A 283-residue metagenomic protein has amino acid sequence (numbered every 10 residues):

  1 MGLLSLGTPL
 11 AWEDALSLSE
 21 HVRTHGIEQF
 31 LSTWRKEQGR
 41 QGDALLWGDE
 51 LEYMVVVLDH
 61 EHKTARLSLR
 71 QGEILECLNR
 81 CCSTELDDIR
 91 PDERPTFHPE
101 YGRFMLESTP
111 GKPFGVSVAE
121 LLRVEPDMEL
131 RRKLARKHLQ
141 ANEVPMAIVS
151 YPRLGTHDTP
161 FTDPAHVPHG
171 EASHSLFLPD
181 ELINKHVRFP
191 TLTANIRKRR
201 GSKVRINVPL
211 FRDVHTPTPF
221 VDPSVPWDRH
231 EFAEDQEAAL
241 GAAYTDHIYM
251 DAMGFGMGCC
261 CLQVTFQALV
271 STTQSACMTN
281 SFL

Functional and structural regions predicted by a protein language model:
M1-L283: Phosphate/nucleotide-binding catalytic core
